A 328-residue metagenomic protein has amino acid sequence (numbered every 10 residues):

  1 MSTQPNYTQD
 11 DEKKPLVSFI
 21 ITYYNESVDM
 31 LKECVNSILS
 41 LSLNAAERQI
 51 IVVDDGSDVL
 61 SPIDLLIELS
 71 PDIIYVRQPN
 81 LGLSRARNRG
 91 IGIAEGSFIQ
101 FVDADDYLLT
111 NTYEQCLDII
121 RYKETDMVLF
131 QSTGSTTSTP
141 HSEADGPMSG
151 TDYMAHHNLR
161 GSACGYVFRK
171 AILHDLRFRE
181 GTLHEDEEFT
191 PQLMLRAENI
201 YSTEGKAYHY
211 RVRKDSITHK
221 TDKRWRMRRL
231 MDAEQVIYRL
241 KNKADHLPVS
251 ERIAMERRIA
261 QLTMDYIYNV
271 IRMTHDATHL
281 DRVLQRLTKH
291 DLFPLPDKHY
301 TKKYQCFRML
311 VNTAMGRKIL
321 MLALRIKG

Functional and structural regions predicted by a protein language model:
M1-P5, R272-G328: Membrane-interface aromatic/basic loop that binds lipid-linked glycans or pyrophosphate carriers, typified by
S2, E26-L41: Short, well-formed alpha-helical segments that are part of the catalytic scaffolds of diverse glycosyltransferases
V35-R77: Acidic donor-binding segment of Leloir-type glycosyltransferases
P62, Q78-A94: Glycine-rich, basic loop-to-helix element that forms the pyrophosphate-binding segment of sugar-nucleotide handling
I99: Short aromatic/hydrophobic "clamp" motif used to bind/position activated sugar donors
N111-H141: Conserved donor NDP-sugar-binding/catalytic core segment of glycosyltransferases
G150-R224: Conserved nucleotide-sugar donor-binding catalytic segment
Y208-K214, K220-E251, Y268-N269, T274-F293: Catalytic core of nucleotide-sugar-dependent glycosyltransferases
